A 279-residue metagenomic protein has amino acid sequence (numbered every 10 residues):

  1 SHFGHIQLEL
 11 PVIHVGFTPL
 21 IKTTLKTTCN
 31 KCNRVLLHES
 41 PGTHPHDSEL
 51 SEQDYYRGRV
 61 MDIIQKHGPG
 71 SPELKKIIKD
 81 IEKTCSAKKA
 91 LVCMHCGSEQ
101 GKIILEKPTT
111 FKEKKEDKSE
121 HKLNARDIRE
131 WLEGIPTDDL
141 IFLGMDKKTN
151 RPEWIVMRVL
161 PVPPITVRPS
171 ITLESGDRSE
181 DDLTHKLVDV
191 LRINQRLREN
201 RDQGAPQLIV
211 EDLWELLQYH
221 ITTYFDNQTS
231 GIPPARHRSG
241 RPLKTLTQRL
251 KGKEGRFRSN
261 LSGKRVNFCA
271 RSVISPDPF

Functional and structural regions predicted by a protein language model:
S1-F279: Conserved core architecture of multi-subunit DNA-directed RNA polymerases
